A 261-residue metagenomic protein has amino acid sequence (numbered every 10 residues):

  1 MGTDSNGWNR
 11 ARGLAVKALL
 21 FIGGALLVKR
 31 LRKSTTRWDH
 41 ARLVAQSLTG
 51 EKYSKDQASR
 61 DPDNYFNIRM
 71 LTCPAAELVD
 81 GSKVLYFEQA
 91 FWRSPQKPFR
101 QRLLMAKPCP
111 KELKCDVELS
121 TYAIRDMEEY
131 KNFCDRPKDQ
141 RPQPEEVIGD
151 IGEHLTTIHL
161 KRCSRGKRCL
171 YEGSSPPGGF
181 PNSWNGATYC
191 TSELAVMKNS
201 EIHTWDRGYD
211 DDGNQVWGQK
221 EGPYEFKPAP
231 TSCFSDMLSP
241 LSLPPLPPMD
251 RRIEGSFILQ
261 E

Functional and structural regions predicted by a protein language model:
G2-D61, A90-E261: Calycin-type beta-barrel ligand-binding domains and close structural analogs
M70-Q101: N-terminal glycine/threonine-rich, aromatic-flanked beta-hairpin/loop signature
